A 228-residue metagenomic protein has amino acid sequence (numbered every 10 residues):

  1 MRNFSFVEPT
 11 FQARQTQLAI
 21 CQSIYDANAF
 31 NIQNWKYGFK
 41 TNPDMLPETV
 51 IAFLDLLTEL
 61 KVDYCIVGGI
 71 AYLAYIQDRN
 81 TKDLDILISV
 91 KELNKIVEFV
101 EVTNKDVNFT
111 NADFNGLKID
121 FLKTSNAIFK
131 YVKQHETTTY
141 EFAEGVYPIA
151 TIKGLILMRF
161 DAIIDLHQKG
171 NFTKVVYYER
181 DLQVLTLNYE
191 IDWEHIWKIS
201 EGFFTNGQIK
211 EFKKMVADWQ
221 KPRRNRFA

Functional and structural regions predicted by a protein language model:
R2-A228: Compositionally biased terminal segments of proteins
